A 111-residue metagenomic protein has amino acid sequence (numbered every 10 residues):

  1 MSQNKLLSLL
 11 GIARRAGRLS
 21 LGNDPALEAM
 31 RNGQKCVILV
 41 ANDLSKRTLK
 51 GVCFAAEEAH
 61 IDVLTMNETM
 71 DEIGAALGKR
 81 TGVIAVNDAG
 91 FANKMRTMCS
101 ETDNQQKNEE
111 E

Functional and structural regions predicted by a protein language model:
S2-V40: N-terminal first-folded block
L6, G22, A26, Q34 (+4 more regions): Amphipathic alpha-helical interface surfaces
G11, R31, E57, G78 (+1 more regions): Signal for well-folded cores of large energy- and translation-related assemblies
R31-C53, H60-D62: N-terminal positively charged helical leader segments and presequences
L39, E110-E111: Ribosome-associated RNA-binding proteins
N42, N67-E68, D88: Short secondary-structure boundary segments
F54-T81: Mid-chain, well-packed structural core segment of small domains
D71-E110: C-terminal structural segments of small proteins and small subunits
